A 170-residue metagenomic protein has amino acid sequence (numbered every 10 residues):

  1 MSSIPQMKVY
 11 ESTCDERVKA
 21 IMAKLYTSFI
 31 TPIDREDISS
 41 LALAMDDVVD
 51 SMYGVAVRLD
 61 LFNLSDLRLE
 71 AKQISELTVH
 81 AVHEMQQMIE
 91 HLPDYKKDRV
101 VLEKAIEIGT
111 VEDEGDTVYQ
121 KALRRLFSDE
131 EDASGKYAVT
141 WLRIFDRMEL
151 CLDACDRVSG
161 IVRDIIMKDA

Functional and structural regions predicted by a protein language model:
M1-A170: Cytosolic, long alpha-helical scaffolding segments
